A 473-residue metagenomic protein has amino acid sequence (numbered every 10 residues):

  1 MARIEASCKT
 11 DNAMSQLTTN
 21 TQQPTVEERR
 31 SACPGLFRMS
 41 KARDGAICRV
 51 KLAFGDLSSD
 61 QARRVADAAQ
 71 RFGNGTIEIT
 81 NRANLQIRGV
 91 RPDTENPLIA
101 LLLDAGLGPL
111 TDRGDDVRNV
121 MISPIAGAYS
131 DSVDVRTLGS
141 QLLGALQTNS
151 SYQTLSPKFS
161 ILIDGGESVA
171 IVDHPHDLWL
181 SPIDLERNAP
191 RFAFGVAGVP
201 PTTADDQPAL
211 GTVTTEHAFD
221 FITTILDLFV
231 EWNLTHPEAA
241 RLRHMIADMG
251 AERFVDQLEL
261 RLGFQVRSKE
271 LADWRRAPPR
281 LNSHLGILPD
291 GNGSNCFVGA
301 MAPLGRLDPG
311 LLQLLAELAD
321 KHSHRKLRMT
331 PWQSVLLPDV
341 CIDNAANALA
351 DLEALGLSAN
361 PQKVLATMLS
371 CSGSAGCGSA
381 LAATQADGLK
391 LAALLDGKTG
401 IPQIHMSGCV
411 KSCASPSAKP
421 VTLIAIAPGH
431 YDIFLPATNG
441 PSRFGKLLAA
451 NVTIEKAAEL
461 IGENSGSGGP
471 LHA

Functional and structural regions predicted by a protein language model:
A2-T25, G45-A189, V213, D220 (+1 more regions): Small-residue-enriched alpha-helical segments and adjacent helix-cap loops that form tight helix-helix packing
T25-K41, L107-L110: Intrinsic, low-complexity N-terminal interaction/targeting segments
F37-R43, G73-I79, E231-T235, L285-N292 (+1 more regions): Short, flexible, solvent-exposed loop/turn segments with mixed acidic/basic and small polar residues
K41-R49, T202-D205, N292-G299: Gly-rich Lys/Arg/Thr-decorated short loops/hinges at beta-loop-alpha junctions or inter-strand turns that position
D93-T94, N233-H284, D343-A348: Terminal amphipathic helices with adjacent charged low-complexity linkers/tails
F159-D248, T422-A473: Mobile "lid/hinge" segments at catalytic clefts and subdomain interfaces of large enzymes
D256, L260-R325: Extended macromolecule-engaging scaffold surfaces, prototypically the DNA polymerase sliding clamp/PCNA/9-1-1 ring
